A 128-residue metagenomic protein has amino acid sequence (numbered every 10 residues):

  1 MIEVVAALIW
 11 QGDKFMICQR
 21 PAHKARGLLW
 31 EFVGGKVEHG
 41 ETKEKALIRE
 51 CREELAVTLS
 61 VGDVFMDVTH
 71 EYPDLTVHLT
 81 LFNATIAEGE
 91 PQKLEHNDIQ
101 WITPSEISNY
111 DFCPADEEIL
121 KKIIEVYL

Functional and structural regions predicted by a protein language model:
M1-M16, K36: Conserved N-terminal beta-strand and adjoining loop/helix that marks the start of the Nudix/MutT-like hydrolase domain
E3-V5, D13, V77-T80, N97: Change "...and in nucleic-acid phosphodiester-cleaving endonucleases..." to "...and in nucleic-acid processing enzymes
I9-W10, I17, I86, W101: Conserved hydrophobic "DFG−1" position in protein kinase catalytic cores
K14-E53: Conserved Nudix-box catalytic region and its N-terminal flanking loop in Nudix hydrolases and closely related
A46-C51, V64, F82, I99 (+1 more regions): Hydrophobic packing within well-folded, soluble alpha/beta domains
E54-V61: Short secondary-structure junctions
T58, V68-E90, Q100, I123: Active-site-adjacent beta-strand/loop module that shapes the phosphate/pyrophosphate-binding cleft
N83, Q92-I123: NUDIX/MutT-family hydrolases
